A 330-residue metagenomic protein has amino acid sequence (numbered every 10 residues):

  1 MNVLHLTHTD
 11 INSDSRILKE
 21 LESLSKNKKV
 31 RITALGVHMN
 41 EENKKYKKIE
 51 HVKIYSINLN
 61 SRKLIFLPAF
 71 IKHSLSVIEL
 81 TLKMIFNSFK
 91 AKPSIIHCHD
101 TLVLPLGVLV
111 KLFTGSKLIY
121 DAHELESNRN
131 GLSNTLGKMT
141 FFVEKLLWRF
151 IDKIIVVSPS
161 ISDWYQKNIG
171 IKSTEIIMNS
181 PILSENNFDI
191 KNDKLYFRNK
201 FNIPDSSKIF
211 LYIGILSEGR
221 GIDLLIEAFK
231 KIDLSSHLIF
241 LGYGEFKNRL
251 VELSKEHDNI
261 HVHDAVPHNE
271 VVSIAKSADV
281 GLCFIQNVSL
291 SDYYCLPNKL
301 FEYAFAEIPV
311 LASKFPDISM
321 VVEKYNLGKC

Functional and structural regions predicted by a protein language model:
M1-E42, Y46-E50, K153, E227-D233: N-terminal subdomain of nucleotide-sugar transferases
L4, P204-R220, L225-K230, L238-I239: Conserved donor-binding/catalytic core segment of Leloir-type glycosyltransferases
D14-S15, R220, P267-A304, L311-M320: Nucleotide-sugar-dependent
E22, I78, L82-F89, P105 (+4 more regions): Membrane-proximal helix-turn-helix segments that form the acceptor-binding/catalytic region of lipid-linked
G36, Y55, S127, F141-D193 (+1 more regions): Donor nucleotide-sugar binding/catalytic pocket of nucleotide-sugar-dependent glycosyltransferases
K45-K47, N187-I203: A short helix/loop element that forms part of the nucleotide-sugar donor recognition site in Leloir-type
K53-L82, S127, G131-L132, L136: A short, charged, and often flexible helix/loop element on the N-terminal side of the glycosyltransferase catalytic
L241, N248-V280: Nucleotide-activated donor-binding/catalytic signature segment of Leloir-type glycosyltransferases, i.e., the conserved
